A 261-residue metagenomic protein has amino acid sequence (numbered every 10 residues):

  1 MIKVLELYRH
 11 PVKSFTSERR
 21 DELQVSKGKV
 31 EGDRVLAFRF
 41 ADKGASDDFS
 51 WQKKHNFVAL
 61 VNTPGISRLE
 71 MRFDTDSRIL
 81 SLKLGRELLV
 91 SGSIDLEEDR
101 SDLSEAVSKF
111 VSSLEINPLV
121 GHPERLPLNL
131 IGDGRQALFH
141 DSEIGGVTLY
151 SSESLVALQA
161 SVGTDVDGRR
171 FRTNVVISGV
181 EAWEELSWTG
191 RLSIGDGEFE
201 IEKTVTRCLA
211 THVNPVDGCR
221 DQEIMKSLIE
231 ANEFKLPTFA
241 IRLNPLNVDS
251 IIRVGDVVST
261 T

Functional and structural regions predicted by a protein language model:
M1-T261: Metal-cofactor-dependent catalytic cores
